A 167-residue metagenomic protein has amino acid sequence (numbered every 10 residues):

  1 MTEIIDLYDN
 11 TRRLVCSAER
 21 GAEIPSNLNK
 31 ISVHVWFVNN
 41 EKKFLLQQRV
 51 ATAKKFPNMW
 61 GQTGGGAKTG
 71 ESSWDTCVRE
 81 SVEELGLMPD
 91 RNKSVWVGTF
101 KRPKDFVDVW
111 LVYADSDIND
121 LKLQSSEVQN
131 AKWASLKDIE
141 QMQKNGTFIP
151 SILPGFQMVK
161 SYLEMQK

Functional and structural regions predicted by a protein language model:
M1-H34, V38-N40: Acidic, metal-coordinating catalytic segment for phosphate/diphosphate chemistry, firing primarily on the Nudix
I5, L28, K43-F44, M59 (+1 more regions): A residue-level structural signature of the nucleotidyltransferase/glycosyltransferase Rossmann-like core
L7, F37, L46, L111-V112 (+1 more regions): Conserved hydrophobic "DFG−1" position in protein kinase catalytic cores
T11, N39-K42, V50, Y113-I118 (+1 more regions): Short loop segments at secondary-structure junctions
A18-G21, P57-N58, W96-K167: Nudix hydrolase/Nudix homology domain
H34-G64: A glycine-rich, hydrophobic loop/mini-helix early in the fold
L45-L46, Q62-V95: The catalytic Nudix box helix
